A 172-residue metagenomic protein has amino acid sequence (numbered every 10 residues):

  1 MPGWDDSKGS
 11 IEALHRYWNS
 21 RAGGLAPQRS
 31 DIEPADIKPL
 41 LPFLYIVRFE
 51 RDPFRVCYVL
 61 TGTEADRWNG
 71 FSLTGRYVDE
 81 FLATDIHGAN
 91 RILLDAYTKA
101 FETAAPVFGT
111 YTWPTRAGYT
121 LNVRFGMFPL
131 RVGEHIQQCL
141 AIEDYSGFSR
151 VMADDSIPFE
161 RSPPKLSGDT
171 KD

Functional and structural regions predicted by a protein language model:
M1-S162: Sensory/regulatory domains in signal-transduction proteins
E160-D172: Intrinsically disordered, low-complexity regulatory segments
